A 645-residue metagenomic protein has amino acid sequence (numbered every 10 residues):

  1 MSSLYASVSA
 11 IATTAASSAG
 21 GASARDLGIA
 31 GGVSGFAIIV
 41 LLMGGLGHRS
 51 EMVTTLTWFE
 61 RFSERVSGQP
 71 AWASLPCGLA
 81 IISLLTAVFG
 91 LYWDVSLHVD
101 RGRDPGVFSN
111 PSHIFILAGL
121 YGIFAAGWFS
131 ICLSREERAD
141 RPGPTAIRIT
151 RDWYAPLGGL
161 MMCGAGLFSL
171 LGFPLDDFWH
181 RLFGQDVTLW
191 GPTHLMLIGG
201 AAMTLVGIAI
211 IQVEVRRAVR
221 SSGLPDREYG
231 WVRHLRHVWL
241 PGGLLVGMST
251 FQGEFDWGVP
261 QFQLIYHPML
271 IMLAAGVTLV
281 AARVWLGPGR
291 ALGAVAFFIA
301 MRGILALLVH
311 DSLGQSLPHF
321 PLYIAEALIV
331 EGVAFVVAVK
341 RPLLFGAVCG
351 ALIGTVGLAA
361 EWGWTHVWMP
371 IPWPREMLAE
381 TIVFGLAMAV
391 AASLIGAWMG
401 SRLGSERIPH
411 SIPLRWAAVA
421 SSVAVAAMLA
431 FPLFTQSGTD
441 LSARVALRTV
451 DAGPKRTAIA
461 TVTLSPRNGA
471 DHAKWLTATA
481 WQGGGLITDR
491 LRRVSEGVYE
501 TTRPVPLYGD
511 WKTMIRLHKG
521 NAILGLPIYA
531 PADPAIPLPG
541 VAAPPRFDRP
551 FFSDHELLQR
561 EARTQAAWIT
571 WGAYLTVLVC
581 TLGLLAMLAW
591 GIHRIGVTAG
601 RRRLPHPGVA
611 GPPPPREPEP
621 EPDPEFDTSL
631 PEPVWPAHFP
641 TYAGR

Functional and structural regions predicted by a protein language model:
S2-D26, Y92-I114, L175-L195, G223-P225 (+3 more regions): Membrane-interface interhelical loops and short amphipathic "cap" helices that link adjacent transmembrane segments
S18-G35, A71-I82, D104-A125, W153-M161 (+3 more regions): Membrane-entry segments of alpha-helical transmembrane domains in multi-pass membrane proteins
A30-G47, I114-C132, L195-V213, M269-L286 (+3 more regions): Hydrophobic cores of alpha-helical transmembrane segments in multi-pass inner/ER membrane proteins, independent
R49-L75, R135-L157, V215-H237, R402-L414 (+1 more regions): Membrane-interfacial, low-structure loops and terminal tails that flank and connect transmembrane helices in multi-pass
I81-R101, A126, G164-F183, T204-G207 (+7 more regions): Hydrophobic alpha-helical transmembrane segments and adjacent interfacial helices in integral membrane proteins
V107, T145-M162, L170-V238, G253-V259: Membrane-interface helix-loop-helix junctions at boundaries between adjacent transmembrane segments
H410-Q436, R645: Internal/C-terminal transmembrane anchor helices
L433-R602: N-terminal soluble domains immediately following signal/targeting peptides that reside in extracytoplasmic
